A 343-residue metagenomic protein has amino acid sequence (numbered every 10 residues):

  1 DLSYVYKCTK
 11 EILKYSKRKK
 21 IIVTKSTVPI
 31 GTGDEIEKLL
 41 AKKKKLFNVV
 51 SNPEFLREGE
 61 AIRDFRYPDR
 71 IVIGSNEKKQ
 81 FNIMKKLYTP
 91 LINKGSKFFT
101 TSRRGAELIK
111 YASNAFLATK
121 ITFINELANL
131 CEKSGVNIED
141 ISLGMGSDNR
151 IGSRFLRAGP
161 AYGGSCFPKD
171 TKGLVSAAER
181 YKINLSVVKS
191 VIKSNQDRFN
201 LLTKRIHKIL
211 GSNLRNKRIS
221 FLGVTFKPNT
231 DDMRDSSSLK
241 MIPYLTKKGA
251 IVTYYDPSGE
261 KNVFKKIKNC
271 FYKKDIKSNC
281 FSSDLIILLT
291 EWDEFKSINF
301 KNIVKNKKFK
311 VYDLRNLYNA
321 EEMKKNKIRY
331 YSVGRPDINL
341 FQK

Functional and structural regions predicted by a protein language model:
D1-K343: Structural/interface elements that position substrates and couple domains in central-metabolism enzymes
